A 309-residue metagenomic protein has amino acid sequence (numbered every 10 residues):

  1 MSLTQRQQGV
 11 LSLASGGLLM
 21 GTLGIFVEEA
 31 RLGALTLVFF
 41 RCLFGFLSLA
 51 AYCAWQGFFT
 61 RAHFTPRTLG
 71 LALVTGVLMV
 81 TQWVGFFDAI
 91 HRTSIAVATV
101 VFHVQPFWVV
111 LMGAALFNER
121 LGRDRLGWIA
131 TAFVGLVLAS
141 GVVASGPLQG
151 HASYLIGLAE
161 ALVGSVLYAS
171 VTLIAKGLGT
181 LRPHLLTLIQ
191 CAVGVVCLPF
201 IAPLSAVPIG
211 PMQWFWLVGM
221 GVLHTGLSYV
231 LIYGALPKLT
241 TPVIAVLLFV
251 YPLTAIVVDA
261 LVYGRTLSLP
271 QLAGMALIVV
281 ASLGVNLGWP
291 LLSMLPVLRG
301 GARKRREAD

Functional and structural regions predicted by a protein language model:
M1-F39, L43, V77, G85 (+2 more regions): Glycine-/small-residue-enriched transmembrane alpha-helix faces in small-molecule transporters and effluxers
Q7-S15, T36-W55, G70, W128-V134 (+3 more regions): Hydrophobic alpha-helical transmembrane segments of multi-pass integral membrane proteins, especially transporters
L18-G21, A50, G76, V80-V84 (+7 more regions): Hydrophobic/small/kink-forming positions within alpha-helical transmembrane segments of polytopic membrane proteins
L19, A50, Q56-A96, F102 (+2 more regions): Specific transmembrane alpha-helical segments of multi-pass solute transporters/efflux pumps, especially DMT/EamA
I25-G33, T60-R61, H91, S140-Y154 (+2 more regions): Membrane-interface helix termini and inter-helical loops of multi-pass transporters
T36-L47, F87-R120, G164, T241-A260: Specific alpha-helical transmembrane segments that line the substrate/conduction pathway and gating interfaces
L49, C53, L73, M112 (+6 more regions): Hydrophobic transmembrane alpha-helices of multi-pass small-molecule transport proteins
A98-V104, I174-G194, T225-L261: Helix-helix packing/entry segments at the starts of transmembrane helices
